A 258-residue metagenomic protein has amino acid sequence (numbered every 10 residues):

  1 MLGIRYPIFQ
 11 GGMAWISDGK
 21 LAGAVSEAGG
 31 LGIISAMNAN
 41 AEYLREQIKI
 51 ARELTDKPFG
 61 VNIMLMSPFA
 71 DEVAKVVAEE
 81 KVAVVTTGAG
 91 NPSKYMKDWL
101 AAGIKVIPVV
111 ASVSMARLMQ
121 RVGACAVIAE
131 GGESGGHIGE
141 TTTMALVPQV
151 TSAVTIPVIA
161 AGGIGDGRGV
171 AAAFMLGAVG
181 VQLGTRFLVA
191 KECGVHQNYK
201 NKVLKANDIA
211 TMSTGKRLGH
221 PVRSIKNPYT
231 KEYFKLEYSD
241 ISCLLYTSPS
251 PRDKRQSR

Functional and structural regions predicted by a protein language model:
M1-P157, R258: Active-site entrance/lid segments in N-terminal catalytic domains of soluble metabolic enzymes
L31-A39, G131-H137, V170-H196: Glycine-rich phosphate-binding active-site loops on the catalytic face of alpha/beta enzymes
S114-V122, G165-V179: Catalytic cores of alpha/beta
A160-I164: Glycine-rich adenosine-cofactor-binding loop
G165-D166, F187-A190, G219-H220: Short, catalytically relevant binding-site loops at active-site mouths
G194-L245: Amphipathic alpha-helical blocks and their helix-capping loop/short-beta junctions
Y246-D253: Conserved small/polar residues in nucleotide/adenosyl-binding loops
